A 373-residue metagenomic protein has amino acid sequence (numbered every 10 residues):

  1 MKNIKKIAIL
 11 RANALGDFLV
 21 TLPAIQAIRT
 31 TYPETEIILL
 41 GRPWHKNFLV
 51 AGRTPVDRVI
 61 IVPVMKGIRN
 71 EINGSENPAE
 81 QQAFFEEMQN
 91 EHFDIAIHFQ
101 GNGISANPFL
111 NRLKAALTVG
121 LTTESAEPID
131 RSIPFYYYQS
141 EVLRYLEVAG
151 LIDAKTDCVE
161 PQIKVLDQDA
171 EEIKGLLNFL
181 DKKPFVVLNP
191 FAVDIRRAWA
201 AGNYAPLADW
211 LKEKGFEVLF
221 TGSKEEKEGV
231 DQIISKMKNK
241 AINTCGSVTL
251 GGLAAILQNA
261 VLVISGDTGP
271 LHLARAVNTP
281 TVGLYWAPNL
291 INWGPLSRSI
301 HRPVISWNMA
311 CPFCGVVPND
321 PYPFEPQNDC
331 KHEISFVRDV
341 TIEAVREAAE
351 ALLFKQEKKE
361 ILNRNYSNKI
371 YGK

Functional and structural regions predicted by a protein language model:
M1-K373: Catalytic machinery of carbohydrate-active enzymes, primarily nucleotide-sugar-dependent glycosyltransferases
